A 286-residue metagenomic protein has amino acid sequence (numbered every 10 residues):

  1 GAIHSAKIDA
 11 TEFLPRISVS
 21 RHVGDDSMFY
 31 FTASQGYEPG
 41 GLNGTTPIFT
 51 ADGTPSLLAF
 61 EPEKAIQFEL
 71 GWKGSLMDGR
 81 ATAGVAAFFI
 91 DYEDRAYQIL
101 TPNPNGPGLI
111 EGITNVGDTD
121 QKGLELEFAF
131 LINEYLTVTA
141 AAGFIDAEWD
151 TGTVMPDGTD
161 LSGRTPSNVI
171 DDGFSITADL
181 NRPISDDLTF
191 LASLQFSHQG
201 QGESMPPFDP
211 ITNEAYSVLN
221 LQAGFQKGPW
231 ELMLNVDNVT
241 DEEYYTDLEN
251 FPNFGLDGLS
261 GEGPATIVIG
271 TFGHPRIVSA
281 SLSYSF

Functional and structural regions predicted by a protein language model:
G1, G41-F49, R95-P102, I145 (+3 more regions): Outer-membrane beta-barrel translocator domains and adjoining extracellular loop/strand segments of Gram-negative
G1-A6, G53-A59, I110-N115, G123 (+3 more regions): Extracellular loop and loop/strand-boundary signature of outer-membrane beta-barrel proteins
G1-G24: Signature of Gram-negative outer-membrane beta-barrel scaffolds
E12-P15, A65-E69, T119-E127, Y135 (+3 more regions): Transmembrane beta-barrel architecture of outer-membrane proteins
H22, M28-S34, A59-L124, A129-L131 (+2 more regions): Membrane-embedded beta-barrel scaffold of Gram-negative outer-membrane proteins
D26-F29, D78-A83, Y135-V138, S185-F190 (+1 more regions): Repeated loop/turn-to-beta-strand initiation elements of outer-membrane beta-barrel proteins
Y37, S197-M205, F225-F286: C-terminal beta-signal and adjacent terminal beta-strands/loops of Gram-negative outer-membrane beta-barrel proteins
G84, F89-D91, T114-P206, S281-S285: Gram-negative outer-membrane beta-barrel transporters
